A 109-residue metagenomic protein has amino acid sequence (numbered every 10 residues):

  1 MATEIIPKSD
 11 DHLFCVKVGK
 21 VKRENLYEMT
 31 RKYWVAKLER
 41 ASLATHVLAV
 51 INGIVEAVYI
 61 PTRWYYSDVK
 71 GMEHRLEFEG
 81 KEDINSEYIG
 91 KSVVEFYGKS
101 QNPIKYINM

Functional and structural regions predicted by a protein language model:
A2-M109: Structured alpha/beta reader/binder surfaces that contact nucleic acids or chromatin modification marks
